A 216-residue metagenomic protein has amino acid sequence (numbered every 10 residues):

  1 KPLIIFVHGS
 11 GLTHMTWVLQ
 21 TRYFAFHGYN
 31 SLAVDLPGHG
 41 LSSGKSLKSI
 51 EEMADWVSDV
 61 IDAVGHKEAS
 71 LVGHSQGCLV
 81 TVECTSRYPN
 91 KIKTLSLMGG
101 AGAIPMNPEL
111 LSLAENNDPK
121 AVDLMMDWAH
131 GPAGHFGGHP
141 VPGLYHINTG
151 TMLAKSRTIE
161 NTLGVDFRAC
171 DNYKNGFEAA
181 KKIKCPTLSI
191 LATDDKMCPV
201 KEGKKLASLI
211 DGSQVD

Functional and structural regions predicted by a protein language model:
P2-G9: Short beta-strand element of the alpha/beta-hydrolase
G9-L12, S75: Active-site glycine-rich loops that stabilize anionic/oxyanionic intermediates across multiple enzyme folds
V18-F26, N30-Q76: Active-site loop/oxyanion-hole signature of alpha/beta-hydrolase fold enzymes
L79-D127: Flexible "cap/lid" loop of the alpha/beta hydrolase fold
S112-K182: Conserved alpha/beta-hydrolase catalytic His-Asp/Glu region
I183, S189-L191, D195: Short beta-strand/loop motif that positions the catalytic acidic residue of the alpha/beta-hydrolase fold
V200-D216: Catalytic histidine neighborhood in serine/cysteine hydrolases with alpha/beta-hydrolase-type architecture
